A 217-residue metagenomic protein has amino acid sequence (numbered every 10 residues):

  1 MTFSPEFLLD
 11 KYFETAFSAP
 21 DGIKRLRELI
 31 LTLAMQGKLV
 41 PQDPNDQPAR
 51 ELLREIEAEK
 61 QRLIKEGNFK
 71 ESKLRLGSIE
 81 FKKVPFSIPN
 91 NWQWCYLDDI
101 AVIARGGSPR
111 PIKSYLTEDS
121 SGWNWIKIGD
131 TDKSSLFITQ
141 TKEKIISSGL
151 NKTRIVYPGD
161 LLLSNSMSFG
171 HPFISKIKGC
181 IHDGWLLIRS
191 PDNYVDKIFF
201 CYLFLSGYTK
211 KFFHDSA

Functional and structural regions predicted by a protein language model:
M1-L8, F13, K24-L29, L33 (+2 more regions): Non-catalytic DNA-recognition/assembly elements of restriction-modification systems
F3-L8, S18-D21, R25-L29, E51 (+6 more regions): Generic recognition of stable, solvent-exposed alpha-helical segments in well-folded globular domains
F13, L97-I103, T131-I138, K152-P158 (+2 more regions): Basic, amphipathic alpha-helical recognition segments used for DNA target recognition
I30-K60, I64-G67, E71, E80-W94 (+1 more regions): Short coil/turn motifs at helix boundaries and re-entrant loops, enriched in small/polar and proline residues
G77-K83, D98-Y115, G129-P158: Sequence-specific dsDNA recognition surfaces
I126: ATP-grasp fold ATP-binding core
L163-S164: A generic structural signal for residues embedded in beta-strands
